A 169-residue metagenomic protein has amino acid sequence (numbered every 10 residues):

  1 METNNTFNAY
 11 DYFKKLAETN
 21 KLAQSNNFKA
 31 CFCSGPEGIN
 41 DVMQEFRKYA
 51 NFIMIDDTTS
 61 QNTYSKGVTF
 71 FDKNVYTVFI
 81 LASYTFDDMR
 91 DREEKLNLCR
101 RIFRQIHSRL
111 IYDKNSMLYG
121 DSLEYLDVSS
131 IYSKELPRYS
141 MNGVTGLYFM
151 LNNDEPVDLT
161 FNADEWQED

Functional and structural regions predicted by a protein language model:
M1-V68, D164-D169: Small/polar-rich, solvent-exposed N-terminal microdomains that initiate assembly or binding
E2-D11, T69-K73, L81-Y112: Extracellular/virion structural assembly segments
Q24-N26, L96-D154: Acidic-leaning, charged glycine-interspersed low-complexity segments
N62-S65, S83-D88, P156-N162: Short, cysteine-centered beta-strand-loop-beta hairpins and adjacent loop/turn segments enriched in charged/polar
N62-V68, I131-M141, N162: Catalytic micro-motifs at enzyme active sites that drive phosphoryl/nucleotidyl and oxygen chemistry
F70-T85, N142-V157: Oligomerization/assembly interface segments of phage tail-like spikes and tubes
Y148, D158-E168: Intrinsically disordered, low-complexity regulatory tails
